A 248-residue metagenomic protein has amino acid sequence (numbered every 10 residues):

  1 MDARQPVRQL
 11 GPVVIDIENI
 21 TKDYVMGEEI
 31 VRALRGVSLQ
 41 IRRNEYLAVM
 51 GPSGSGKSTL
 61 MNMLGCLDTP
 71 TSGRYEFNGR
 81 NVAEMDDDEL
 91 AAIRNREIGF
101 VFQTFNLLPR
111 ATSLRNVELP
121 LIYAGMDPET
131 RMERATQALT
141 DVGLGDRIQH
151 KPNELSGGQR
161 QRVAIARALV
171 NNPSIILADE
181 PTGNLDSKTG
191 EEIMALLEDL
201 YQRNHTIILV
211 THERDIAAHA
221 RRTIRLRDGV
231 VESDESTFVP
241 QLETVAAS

Functional and structural regions predicted by a protein language model:
M1-D23, S233-S248: ABC-family P-loop ATPase nucleotide-binding domain
L10-L226, V231: ABC family nucleotide-binding domain
